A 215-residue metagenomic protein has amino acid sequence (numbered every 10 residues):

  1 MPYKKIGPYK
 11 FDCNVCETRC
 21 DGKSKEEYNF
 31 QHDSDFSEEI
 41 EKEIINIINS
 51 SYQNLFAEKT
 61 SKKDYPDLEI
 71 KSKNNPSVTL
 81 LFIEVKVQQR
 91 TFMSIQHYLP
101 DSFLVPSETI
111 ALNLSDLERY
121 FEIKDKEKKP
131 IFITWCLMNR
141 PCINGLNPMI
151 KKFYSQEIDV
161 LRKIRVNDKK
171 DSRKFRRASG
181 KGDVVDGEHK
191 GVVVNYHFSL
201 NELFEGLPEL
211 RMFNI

Functional and structural regions predicted by a protein language model:
M1-E17, K128-I215: Non-catalytic C-terminal interaction segments of nucleic acid-processing enzymes
M1-I47: Interdomain/boundary linker segments immediately adjacent to catalytic/signaling cores
E27, Q31, T79-L80, K86-C142: Catalytic cores of nucleic-acid endonucleases
Q31-S34, E41-K73: A short acidic/basic microdomain associated with nuclease active sites
S37, S61, I110-N113: A conditional alpha-helix N-cap/helix-loop micro-motif detector
S50, N74, E122-K126: Secondary-structure boundary motif
D67-I70, E84, L146-P148: A short beta-strand motif that forms the metal-chelation/ATP-contact edge of phosphoryl-transfer active sites
K73-T79: Short, solvent-exposed loop/turn segments that connect beta-strands within catalytic domains and beta-strand-rich
